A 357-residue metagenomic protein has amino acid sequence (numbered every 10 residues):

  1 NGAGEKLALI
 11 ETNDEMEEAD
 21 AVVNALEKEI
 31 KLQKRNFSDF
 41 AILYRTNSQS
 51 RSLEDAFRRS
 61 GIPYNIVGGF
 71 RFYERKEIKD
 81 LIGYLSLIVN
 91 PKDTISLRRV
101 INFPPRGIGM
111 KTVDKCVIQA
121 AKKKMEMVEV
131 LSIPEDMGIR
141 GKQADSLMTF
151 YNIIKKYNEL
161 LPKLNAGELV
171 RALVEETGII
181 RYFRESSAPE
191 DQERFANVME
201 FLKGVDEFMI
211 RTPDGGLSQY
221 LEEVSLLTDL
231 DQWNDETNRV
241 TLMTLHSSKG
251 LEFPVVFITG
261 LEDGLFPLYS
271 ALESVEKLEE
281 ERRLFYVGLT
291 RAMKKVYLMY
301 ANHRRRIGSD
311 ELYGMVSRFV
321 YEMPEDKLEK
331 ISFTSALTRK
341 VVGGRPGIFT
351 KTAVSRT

Functional and structural regions predicted by a protein language model:
N1-P63, S86-N90, K122, A144 (+1 more regions): Helicase P-loop NTPase motor core
E5, R58-N65, F70-P104: Conserved short internal alpha-helix adjacent to the catalytic or cofactor-binding core of large enzyme scaffolds
E17, G83-P105, K340-R356: A polyampholytic, Gly/Pro-enriched intrinsically disordered region
D39, R59-I62, P104, V130-S247 (+1 more regions): Accessory C-terminal helicase-associated subdomains
T46, R99-R106, Q219-L268, E280-R304 (+1 more regions): Conserved helicase core region in the C-terminal RecA-like lobe
G260-T357: C-terminal accessory regions
